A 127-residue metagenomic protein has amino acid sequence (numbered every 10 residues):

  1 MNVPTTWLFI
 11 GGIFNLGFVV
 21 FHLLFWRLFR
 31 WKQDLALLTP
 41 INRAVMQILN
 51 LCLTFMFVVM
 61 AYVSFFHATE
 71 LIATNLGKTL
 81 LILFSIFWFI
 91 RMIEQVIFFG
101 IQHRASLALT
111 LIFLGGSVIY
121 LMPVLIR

Functional and structural regions predicted by a protein language model:
M1-I10, Y62-T79, Y120-R127: Helix-coil boundary and interhelical linker segments in multi-pass alpha-helical membrane proteins
M1-L37: N-terminal leader/targeting helix
T5-T6, L38-R43, E70-T79, I101-I112: Non-cytosolic membrane-interface motifs at loop->transmembrane helix junctions
I13, G17-W26, I41-T69, I82-F89: Core segments of alpha-helical transmembrane spans in multipass integral membrane proteins
V19, M92-Q95, S117-Y120: Hydrophobic transmembrane alpha-helices of multi-pass small-molecule transporters
R27-D34, T69-I72, F99-H103, L125: Transmembrane helix-loop junctions in multipass membrane proteins, especially transporters and channels
S85-A108, L125-R127: Membrane-helix boundary connector in multi-pass membrane proteins
S106-V124: Final/C-terminal transmembrane alpha-helix of multipass membrane proteins
